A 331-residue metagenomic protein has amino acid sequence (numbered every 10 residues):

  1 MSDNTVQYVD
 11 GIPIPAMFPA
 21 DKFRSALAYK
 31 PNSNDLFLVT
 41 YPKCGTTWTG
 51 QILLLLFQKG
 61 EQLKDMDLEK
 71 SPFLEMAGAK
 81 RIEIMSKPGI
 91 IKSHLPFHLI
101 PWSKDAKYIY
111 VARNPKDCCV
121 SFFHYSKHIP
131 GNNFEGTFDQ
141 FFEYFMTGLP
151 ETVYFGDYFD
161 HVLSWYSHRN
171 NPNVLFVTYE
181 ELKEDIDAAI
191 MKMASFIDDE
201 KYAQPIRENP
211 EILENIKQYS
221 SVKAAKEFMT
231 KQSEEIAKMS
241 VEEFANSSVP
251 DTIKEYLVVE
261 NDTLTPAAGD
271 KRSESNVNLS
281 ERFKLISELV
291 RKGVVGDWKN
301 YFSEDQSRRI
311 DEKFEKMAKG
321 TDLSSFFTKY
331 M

Functional and structural regions predicted by a protein language model:
M1-V177, F196-I197, Y202-A203, S275-M331: PAPS-dependent sulfotransferase catalytic domain
E61-I84, I90, L175-D297: The conserved 3'-phosphoadenosine-5'-phosphosulfate
